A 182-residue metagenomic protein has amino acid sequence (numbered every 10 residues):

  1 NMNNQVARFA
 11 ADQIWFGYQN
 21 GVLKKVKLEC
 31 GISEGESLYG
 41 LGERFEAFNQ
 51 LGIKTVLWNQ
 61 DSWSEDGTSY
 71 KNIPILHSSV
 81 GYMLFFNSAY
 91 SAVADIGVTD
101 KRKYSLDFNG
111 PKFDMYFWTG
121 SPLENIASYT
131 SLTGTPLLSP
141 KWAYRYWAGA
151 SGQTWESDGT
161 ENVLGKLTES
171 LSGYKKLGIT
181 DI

Functional and structural regions predicted by a protein language model:
N1-A143, W147-G152, D158-E161, G165 (+2 more regions): Catalytic and substrate-binding clefts that recognize carbohydrates or anionic sugar/phosphate headgroups
T180-I182: Short acidic/polar active-site loop segments enriched in Thr and Asp
